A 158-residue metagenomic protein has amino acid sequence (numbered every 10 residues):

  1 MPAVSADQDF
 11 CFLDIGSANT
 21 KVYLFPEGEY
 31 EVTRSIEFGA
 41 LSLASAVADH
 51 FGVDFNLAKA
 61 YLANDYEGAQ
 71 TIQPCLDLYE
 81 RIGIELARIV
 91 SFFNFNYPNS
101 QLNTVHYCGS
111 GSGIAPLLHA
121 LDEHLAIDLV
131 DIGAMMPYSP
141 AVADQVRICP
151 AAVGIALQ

Functional and structural regions predicted by a protein language model:
M1-Q158: Hydrophobic/aromatic-enriched cytosolic interaction surfaces used to assemble or bind macromolecules
